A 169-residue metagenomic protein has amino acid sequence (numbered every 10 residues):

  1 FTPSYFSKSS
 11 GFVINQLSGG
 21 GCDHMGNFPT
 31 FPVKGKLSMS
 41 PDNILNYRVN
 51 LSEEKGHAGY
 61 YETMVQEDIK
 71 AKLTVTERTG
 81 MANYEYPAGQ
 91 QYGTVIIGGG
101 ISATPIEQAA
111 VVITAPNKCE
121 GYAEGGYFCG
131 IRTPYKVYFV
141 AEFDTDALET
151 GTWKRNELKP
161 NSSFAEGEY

Functional and structural regions predicted by a protein language model:
F1-Y169: Accessory carbohydrate-recognition regions in carbohydrate-active enzymes
